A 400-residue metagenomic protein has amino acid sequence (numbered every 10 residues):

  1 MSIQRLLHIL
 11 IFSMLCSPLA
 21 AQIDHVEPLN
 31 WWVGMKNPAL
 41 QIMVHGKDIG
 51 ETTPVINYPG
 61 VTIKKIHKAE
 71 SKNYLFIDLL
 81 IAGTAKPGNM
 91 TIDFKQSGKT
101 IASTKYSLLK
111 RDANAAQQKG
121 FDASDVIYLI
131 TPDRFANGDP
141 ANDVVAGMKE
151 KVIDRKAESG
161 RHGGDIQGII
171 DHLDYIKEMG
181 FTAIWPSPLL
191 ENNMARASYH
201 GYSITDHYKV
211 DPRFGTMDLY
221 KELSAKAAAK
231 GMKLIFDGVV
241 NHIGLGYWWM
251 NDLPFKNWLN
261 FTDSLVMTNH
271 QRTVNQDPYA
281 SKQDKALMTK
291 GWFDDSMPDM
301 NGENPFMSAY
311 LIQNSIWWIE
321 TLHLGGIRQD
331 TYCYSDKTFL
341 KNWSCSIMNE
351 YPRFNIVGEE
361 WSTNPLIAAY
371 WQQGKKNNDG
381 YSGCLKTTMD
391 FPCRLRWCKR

Functional and structural regions predicted by a protein language model:
M1-P28: Bacterial Sec-dependent N-terminal signal peptides
A21-E51, T104-A113, Q117-Q118: Beta-strand/beta-sandwich contexts
Q22, K36-G98: Immunoglobulin-like IPT/TIG beta-sandwich domains and homologous Ig-like subdomains
G98-R213, M217-K233, W248: N-terminal structural segment of carbohydrate-active enzymes
V145-G147, M194-D206, V240-K285, C345 (+1 more regions): Aromatic- and acidic-residue-enriched segments that line the glycan-binding/catalytic groove of carbohydrate-active
V152-Q167, S203-M217, L245, F293-S308 (+2 more regions): The substrate-binding groove and active-site-proximal loops of carbohydrate-active enzymes, especially glycoside
S224, H242, N314, E320-R400: Active-site-proximal helices and loops of the catalytic beta/alpha 8
M250, F255-L322, Y332: Active-site-adjacent "subsite" loops/lids of carbohydrate-active enzymes
